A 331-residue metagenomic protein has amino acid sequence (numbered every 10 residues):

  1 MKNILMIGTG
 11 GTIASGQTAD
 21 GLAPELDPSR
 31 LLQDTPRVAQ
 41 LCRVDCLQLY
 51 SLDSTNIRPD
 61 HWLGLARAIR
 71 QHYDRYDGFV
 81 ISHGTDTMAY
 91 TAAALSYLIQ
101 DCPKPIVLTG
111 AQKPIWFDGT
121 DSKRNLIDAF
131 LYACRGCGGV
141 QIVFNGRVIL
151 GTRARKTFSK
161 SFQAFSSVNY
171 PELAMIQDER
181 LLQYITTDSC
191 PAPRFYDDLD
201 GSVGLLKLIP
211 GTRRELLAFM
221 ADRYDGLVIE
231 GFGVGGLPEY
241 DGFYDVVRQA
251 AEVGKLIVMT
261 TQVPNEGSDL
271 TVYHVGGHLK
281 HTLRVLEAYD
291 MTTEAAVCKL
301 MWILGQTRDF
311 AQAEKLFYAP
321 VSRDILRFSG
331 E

Functional and structural regions predicted by a protein language model:
M1-R70, N265: ATP/NTP phosphate-donor binding region
K2, I7-G11, Q33-V38, L150-V234 (+2 more regions): Accessory alpha-helical/coil subdomains and C-terminal extensions that flank or cap enzyme catalytic cores
I7-T9, I81-H83, V107-G110, Q141-N145 (+3 more regions): Short beta-strand segments
G16-D20, A92-A93, D118-D121, G151-K156 (+1 more regions): Short acidic, glycine/serine/threonine-rich loops at helix termini
S82-K104, E239-V246: Short Gly/Thr/Asp-enriched flexible loops that form oxyanion-binding sites at enzyme active sites
A92-D121, D128-R135, A251-T261: Short, acidic/small-residue loops that bind anionic groups at enzyme active sites
L108-Q177: Internal gly/pro-rich beta-alpha loop/helix module that stabilizes soluble enzyme cofactors or their anionic handles
G242-E331: ATP/nucleoside-binding phosphotransfer catalytic cores, i.e., glycine-rich phosphate-binding loops
